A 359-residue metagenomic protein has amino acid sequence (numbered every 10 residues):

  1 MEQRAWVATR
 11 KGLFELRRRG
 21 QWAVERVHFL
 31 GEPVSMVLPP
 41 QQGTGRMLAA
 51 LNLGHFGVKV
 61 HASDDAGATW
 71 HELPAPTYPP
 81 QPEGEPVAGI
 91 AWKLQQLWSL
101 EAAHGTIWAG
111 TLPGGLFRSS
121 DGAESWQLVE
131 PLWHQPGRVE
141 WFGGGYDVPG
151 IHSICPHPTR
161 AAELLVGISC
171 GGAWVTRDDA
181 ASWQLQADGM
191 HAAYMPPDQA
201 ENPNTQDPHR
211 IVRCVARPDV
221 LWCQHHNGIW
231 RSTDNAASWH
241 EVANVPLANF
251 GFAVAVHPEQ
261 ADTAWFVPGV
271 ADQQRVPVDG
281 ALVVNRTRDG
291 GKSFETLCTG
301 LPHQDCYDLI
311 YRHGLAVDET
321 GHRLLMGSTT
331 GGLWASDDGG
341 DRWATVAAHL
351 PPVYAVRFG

Functional and structural regions predicted by a protein language model:
M1-G359: Extracellular glycan-interacting surfaces
